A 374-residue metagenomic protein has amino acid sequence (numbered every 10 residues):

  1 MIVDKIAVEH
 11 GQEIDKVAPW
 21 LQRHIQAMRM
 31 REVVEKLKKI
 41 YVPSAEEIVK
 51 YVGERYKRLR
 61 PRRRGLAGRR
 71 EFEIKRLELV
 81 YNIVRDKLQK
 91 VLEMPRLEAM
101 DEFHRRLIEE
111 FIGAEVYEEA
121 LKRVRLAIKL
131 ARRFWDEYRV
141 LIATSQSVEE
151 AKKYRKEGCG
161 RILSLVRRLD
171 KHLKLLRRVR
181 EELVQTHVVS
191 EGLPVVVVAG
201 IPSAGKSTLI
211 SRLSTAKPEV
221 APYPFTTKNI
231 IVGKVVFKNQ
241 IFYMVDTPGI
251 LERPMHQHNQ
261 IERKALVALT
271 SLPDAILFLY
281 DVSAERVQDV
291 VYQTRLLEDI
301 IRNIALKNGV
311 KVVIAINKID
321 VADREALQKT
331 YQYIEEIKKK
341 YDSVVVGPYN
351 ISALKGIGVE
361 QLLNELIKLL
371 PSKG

Functional and structural regions predicted by a protein language model:
M1-A127: N-terminal accessory targeting/assembly segments
R125-L175: Charged, amphipathic alpha-helical linker segments immediately N-terminal to NTP-binding catalytic cores
V189-E191, L213-Y243, L251-V267: Switch I (effector-binding) loop of TRAFAC-class P-loop GTPase G-domains
P194-T215, K228: Glycine-rich phosphate-binding P-loop
Y243, P273-Y280, I304-D320, S343-N350: Conserved beta-strand/loop subsegment of P-loop NTPase cores
N259-A284, E298-K307: Inter-motif core of Ras-like GTPase G domains
S271-T294, I319-A326: Conserved Switch II/interswitch segment of TRAFAC-class P-loop GTPases
D320-G374: Canonical P-loop GTPase G-domain recognition
